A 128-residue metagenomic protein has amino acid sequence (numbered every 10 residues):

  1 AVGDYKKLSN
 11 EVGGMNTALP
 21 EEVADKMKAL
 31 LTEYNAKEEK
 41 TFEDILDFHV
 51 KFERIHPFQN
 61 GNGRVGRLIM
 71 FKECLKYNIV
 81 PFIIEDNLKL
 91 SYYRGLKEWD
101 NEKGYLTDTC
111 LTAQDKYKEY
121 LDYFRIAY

Functional and structural regions predicted by a protein language model:
A1-Y128: FIC/Doc superfamily catalytic core
